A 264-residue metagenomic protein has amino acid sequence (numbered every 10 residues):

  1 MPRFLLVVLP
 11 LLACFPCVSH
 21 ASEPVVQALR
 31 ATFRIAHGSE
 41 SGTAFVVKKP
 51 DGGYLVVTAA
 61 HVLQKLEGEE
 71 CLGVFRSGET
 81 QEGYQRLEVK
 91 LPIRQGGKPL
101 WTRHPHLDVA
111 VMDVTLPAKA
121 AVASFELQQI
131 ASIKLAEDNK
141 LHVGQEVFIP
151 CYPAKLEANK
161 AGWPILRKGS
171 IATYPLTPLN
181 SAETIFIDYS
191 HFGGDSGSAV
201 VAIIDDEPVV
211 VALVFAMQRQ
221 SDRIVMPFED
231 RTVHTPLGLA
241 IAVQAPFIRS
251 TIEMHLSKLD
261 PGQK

Functional and structural regions predicted by a protein language model:
M1-V7: Bacterial N-terminal signal peptides that target proteins for export
V7-P16: Bacterial N-terminal signal peptides
S19-A21: Boundary at the C-terminal end of the N-terminal hydrophobic targeting segment
L29-S41, Q64-A182, D188-Y189, V211 (+1 more regions): Serine endopeptidase catalytic core focused on the charge-relay Asp
T32-V56, T235: A conserved glycine-rich beta-strand in the N-terminal activation segment of trypsin-fold
A59-H61, Y152, D205: Short, surface-exposed secondary-structure boundary micro-motifs
I187-V214: Catalytic nucleophile loop of clan PA
V210-K264: C-terminal cap/linker of serine protease catalytic domains
